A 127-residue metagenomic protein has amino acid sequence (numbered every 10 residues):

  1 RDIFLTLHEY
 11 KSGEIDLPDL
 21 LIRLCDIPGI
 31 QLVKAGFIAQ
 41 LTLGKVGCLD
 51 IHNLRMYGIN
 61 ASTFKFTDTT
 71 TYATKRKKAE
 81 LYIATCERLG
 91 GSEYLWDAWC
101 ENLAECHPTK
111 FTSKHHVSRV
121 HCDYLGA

Functional and structural regions predicted by a protein language model:
D2-A127: C-terminal accessory module of base-excision DNA glycosylases/AP lyases that mediates lesion recognition and DNA
